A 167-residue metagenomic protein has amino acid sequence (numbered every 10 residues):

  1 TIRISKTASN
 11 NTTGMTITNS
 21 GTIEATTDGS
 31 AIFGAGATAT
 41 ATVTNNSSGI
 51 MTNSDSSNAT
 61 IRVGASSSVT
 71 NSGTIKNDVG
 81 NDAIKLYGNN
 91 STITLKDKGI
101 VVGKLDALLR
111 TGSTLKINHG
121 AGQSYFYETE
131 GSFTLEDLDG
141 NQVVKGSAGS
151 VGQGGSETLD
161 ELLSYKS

Functional and structural regions predicted by a protein language model:
T1-R3, A8, G29-G34, S57-R62 (+2 more regions): Structural detector of coil-to-beta-strand junctions
N10-G29, T42-N58, S68, S72-N81 (+2 more regions): Beta-strand-rich solenoid/repeat architectures in extracellular/passenger domains of polysaccharide-targeting enzymes
T12, T27, T38-T40, G64-S66 (+2 more regions): Parallel beta-helix/beta-solenoid
T40, N58, G112-T114: A generic structural signal for beta-strand entry/edge sites
D78-V79, I84-Y87, S91-I93: Ordered, small/hydrophobic-rich secondary-structure cores
T94-V102, R110-S167: Extracellular/surface-exposed low-complexity segments
